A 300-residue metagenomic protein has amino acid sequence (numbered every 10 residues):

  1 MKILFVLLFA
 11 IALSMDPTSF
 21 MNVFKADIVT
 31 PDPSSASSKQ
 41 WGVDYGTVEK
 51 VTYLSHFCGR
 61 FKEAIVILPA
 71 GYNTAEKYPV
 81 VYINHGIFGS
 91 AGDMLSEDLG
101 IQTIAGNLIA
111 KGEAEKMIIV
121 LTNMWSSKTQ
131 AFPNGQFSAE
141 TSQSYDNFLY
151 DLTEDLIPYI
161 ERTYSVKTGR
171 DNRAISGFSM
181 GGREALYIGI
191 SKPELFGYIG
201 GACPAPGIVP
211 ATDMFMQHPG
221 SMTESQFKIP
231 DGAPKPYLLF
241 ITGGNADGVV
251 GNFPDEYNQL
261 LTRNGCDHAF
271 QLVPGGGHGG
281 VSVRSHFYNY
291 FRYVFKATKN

Functional and structural regions predicted by a protein language model:
I3-I11: Sec-dependent N-terminal signal peptides
M15-N300: Non-catalytic cap/lid and distal C-terminal segments of serine-dependent acyl enzymes
